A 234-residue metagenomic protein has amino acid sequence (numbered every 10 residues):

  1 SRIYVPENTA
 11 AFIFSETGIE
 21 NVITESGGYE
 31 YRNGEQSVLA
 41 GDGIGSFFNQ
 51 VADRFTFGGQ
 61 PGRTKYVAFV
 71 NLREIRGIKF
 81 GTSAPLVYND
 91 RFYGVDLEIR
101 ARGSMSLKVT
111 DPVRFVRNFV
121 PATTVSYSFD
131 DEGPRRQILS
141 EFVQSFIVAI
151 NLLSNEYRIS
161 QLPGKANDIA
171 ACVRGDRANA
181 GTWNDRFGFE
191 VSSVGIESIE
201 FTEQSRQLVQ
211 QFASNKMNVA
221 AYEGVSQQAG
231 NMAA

Functional and structural regions predicted by a protein language model:
S1-S205: N-terminal hydrophobic membrane-entry segments
T202-A234: Assembly-interface segments of oligomeric complexes
